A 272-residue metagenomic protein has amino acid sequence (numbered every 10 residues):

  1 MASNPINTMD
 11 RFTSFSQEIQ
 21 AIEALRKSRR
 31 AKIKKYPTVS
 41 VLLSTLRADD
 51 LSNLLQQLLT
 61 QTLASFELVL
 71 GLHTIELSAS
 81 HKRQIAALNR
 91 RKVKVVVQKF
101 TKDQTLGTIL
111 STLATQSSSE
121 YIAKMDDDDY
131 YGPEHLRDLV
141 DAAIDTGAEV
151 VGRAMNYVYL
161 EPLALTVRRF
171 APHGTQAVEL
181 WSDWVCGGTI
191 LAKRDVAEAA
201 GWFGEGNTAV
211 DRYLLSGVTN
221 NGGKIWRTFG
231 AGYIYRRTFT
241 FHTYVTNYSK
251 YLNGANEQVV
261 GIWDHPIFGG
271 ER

Functional and structural regions predicted by a protein language model:
M1-T60: N-proximal low-complexity "stem/linker" segments adjacent to membrane-targeting elements
L59-K99: Acidic donor-binding segment of Leloir-type glycosyltransferases
H73, M125-D127: Active-site acidic Asp-centered loop
F100-S117: Glycine-rich, basic loop-to-helix element that forms the pyrophosphate-binding segment of sugar-nucleotide handling
T115, M125, E134-G204: Conserved catalytic core of nucleotide-sugar-dependent glycosyltransferases
I122: Short aromatic/hydrophobic "clamp" motif used to bind/position activated sugar donors
V158-Y159, T228-P266: Active-site donor/metal-binding and catalytic loop motifs of nucleotide-sugar-dependent glycosylation enzymes
T208-L214: Acidic donor-binding loop at a coil-to-helix junction in glycosyltransferase catalytic cores that engages
